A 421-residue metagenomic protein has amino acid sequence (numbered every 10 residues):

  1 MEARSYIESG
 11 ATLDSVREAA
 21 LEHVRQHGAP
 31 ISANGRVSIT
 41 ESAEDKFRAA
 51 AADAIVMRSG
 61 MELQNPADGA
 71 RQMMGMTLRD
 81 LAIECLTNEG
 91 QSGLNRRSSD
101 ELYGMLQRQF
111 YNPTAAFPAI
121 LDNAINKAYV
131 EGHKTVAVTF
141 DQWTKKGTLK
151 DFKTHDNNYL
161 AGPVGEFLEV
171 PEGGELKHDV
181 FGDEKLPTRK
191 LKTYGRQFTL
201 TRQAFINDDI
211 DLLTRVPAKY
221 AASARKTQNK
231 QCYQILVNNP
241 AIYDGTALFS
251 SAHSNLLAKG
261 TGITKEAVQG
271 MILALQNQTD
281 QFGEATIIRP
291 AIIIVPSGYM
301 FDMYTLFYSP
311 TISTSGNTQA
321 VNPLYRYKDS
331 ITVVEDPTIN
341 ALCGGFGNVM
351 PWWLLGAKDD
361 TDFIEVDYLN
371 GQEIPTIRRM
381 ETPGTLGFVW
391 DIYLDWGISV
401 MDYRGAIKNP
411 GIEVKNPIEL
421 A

Functional and structural regions predicted by a protein language model:
M1-T114, A406, P410-A421: Intrinsically disordered, low-complexity terminal tails
T12, L186-K190, L212: Secondary-structure capping and boundary motifs in well-ordered enzyme cores
L106-Y194: Assembly/oligomerization interface modules of large self-assembling protein complexes
L191-G195, I288, T385: Short, solvent-exposed loop/turn segments at the edges of secondary structure
R196, L200-R215, K219-Q278: Alpha-helical scaffold segments that mediate packing/assembly in large oligomeric complexes
V237-A241, R289-P296: A glycine-rich phosphate-binding loop feature that marks nucleotide/adenosyl-phosphate handling sites
F249, S254-G262, Q269-N277, A291-I292 (+1 more regions): Sequence/fold signature of self-assembling virion shell proteins
Q281, T286-P290: Short gly/pro-enriched beta-turn/loop segments at secondary-structure junctions
